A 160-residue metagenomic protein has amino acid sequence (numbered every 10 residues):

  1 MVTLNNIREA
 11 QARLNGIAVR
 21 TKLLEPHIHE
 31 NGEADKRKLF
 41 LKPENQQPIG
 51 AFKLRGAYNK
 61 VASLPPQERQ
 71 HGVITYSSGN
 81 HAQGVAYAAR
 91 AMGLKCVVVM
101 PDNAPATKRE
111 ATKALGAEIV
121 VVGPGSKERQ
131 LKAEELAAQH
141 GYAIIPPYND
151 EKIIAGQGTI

Functional and structural regions predicted by a protein language model:
M1-I160: PLP-dependent amino-acid enzyme catalytic core
